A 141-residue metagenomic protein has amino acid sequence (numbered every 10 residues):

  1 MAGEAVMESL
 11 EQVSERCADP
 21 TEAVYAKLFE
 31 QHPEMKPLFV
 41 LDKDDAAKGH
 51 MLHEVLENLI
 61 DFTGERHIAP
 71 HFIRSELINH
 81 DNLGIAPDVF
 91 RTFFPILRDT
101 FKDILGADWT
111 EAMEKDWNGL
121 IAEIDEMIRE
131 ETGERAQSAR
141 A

Functional and structural regions predicted by a protein language model:
M1-A141: Globin-like tetrapyrrole-binding proteins
